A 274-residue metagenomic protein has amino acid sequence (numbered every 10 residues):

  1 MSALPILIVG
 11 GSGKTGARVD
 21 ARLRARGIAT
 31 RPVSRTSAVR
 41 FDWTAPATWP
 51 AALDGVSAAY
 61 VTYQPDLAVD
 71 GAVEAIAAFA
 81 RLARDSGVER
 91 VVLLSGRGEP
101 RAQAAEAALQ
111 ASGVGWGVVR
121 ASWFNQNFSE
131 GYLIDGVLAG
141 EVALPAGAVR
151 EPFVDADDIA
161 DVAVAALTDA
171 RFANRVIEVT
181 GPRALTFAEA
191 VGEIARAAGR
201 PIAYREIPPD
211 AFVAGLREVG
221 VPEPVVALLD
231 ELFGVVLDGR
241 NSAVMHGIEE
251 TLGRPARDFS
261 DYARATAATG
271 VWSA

Functional and structural regions predicted by a protein language model:
S2-T36, F41-A47, D54-S57, D66-E74 (+6 more regions): Oxidoreductase cofactor-interface core, primarily capturing Rossmann-like NAD(P)-dependent enzymes
S12, D210-A274: A hydrophobic C-terminal alpha-helical subdomain
